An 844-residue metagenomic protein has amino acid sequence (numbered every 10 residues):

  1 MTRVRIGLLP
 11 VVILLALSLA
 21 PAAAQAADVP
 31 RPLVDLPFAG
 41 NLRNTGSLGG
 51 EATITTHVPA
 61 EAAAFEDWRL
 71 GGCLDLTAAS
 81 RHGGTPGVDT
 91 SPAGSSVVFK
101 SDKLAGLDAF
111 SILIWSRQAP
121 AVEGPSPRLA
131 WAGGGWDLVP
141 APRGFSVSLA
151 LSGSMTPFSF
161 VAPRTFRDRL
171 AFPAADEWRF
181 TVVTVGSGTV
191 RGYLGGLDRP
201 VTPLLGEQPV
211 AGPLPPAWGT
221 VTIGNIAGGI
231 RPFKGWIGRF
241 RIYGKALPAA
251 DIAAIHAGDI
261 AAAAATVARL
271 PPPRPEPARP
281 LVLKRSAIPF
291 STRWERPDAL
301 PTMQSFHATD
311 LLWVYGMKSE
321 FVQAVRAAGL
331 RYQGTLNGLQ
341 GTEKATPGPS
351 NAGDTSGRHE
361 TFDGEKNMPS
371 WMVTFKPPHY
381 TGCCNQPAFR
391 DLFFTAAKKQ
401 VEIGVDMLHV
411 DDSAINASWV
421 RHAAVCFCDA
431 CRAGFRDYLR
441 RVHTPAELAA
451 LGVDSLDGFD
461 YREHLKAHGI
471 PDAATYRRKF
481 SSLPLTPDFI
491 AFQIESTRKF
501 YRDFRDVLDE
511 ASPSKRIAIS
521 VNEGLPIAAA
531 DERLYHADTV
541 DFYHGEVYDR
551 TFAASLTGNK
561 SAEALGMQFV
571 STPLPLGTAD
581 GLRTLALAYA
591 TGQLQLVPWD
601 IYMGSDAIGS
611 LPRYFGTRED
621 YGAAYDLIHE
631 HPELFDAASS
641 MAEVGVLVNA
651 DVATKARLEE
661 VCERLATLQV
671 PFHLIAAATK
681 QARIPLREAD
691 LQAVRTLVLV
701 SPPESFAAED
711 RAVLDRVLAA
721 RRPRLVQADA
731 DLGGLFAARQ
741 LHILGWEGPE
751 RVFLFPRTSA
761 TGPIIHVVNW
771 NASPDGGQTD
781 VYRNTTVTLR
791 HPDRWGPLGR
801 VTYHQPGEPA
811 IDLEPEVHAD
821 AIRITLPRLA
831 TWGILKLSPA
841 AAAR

Functional and structural regions predicted by a protein language model:
M1-V11: Bacterial N-terminal signal peptides that target proteins for export
L9-A20: Bacterial N-terminal signal peptides
A24-A27, A254-G364, Y380, C384 (+7 more regions): Mature N-terminal, pre-catalytic/accessory segment of carbohydrate-active enzymes
A27-R269: Extracellular glycan-associated modules
L270-R274, R498-R502, D506-R516, N522-I527 (+1 more regions): Carbohydrate-binding surfaces of carbohydrate-active enzymes
S286-R293, F306-V314, T374-L392, S482-K499 (+4 more regions): The substrate-binding groove and active-site-proximal loops of carbohydrate-active enzymes, especially glycoside
S291-Q304, P387-Q400, G524-H536, S555 (+2 more regions): Short, acidic/polar
M368-F542, E546-F552: Polysaccharide-binding and catalytic clefts of secreted carbohydrate-active enzymes
